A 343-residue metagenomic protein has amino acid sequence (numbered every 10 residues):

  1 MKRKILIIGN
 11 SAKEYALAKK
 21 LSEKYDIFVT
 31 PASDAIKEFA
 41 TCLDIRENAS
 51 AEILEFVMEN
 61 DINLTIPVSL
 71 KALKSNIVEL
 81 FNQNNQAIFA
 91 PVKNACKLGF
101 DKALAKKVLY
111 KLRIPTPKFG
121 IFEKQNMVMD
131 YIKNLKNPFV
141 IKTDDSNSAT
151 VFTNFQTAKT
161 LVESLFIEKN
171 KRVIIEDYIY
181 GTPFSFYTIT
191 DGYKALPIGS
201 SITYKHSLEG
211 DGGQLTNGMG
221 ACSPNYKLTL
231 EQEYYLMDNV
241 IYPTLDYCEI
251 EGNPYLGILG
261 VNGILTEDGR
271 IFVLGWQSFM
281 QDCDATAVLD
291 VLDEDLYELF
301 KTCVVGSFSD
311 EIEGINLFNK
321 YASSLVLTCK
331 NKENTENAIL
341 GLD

Functional and structural regions predicted by a protein language model:
M1-K93: ATP-binding N-terminal substructure of ATP-dependent carboxylate-amine bond-forming enzymes
I7, V29-T30, I66-P67, I88-P91 (+5 more regions): General beta-strand structural signal in soluble alpha/beta enzymes
K37-T41, K97-A103, L208-G210: Short, charged, surface-exposed secondary-structure boundary motifs
M58-I62, L135, K169: Glycine-rich phosphate-binding loop signature in dinucleotide/nucleotide-binding domains
Q86-T150, Q156: A conserved helix-loop-beta module that forms one wall/lid of the active-site cleft in ATP-utilizing catalytic domains
A149-V288: Internal nucleotide-binding/catalytic subdomain
M237-L259, Q277-D343: Active-site "cap" helix and flanking loop/linker of ATP-utilizing ligase/carboxylase catalytic domains
